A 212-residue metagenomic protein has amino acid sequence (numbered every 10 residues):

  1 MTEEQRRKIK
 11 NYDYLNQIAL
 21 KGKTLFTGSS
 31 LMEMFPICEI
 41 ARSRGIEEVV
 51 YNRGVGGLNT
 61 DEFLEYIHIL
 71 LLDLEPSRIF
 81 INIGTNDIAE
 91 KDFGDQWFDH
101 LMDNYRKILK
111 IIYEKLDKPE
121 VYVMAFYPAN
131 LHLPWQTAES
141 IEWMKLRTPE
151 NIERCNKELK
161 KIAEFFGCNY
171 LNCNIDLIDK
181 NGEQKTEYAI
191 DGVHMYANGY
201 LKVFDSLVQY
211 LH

Functional and structural regions predicted by a protein language model:
T2-D103: Conserved SGNH/GDSL esterase-like catalytic core that processes O-acyl groups on lipids and polysaccharides
S29, A125-Y127, C173-I175: Short, well-ordered beta-to-alpha junction loops that form the rim of enzyme active sites and present histidine/acidic
G45-V49, W135-K145, E183-I190: Short glycine/proline- and charge-enriched loop/turn segments that cap or connect secondary-structure elements
F63, E187-H212: Histidine-centered active-site loop/cap adjacent to the catalytic His in serine esterases/O-acetyl transfer systems
N82, M124-A125: Alpha/beta-hydrolase-fold catalytic nucleophile elbow
I88-K91, N130-Q136, I178-Q184: Short acidic/His/Gly/Ser-rich catalytic and metal-binding motifs that mark active-site loops of diverse hydrolases
I108-Y122, C155-L171, Y210: A structural motif corresponding to the C-terminal end of an alpha-helix and its immediate exit/capping segment
L131-C173, N198: Substrate-gating cap/lid alpha-helix
